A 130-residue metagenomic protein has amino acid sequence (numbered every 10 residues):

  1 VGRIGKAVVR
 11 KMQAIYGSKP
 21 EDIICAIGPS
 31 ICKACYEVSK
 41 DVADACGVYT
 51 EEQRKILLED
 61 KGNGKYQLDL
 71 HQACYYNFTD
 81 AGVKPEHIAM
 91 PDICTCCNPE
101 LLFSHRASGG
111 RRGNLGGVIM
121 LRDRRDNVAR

Functional and structural regions predicted by a protein language model:
V1-R130: Active-site microenvironment for binding and transforming phosphate-containing groups
